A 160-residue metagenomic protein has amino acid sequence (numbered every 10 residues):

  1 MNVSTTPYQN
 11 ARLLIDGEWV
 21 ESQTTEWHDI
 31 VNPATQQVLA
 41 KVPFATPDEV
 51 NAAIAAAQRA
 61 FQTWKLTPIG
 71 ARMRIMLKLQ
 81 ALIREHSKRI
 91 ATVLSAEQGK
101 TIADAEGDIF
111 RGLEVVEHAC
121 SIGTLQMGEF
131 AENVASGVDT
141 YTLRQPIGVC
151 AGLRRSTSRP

Functional and structural regions predicted by a protein language model:
M1-A34: Hydrophobic face of amphipathic alpha-helices that form TPR/SEL1-like repeat modules and related alpha-solenoid
L13, S95, E117, T124 (+2 more regions): Short glycine- and Lys/Arg-enriched binding-loop motifs that mark or flank ligand-binding interfaces
G17, Q36, R72, V116 (+1 more regions): Residue-level signature of catalytic and energy-coupling elements of molecular machines, predominantly ATP/GTP-dependent
D29-I30, P47-V50, P160: A short local loop/turn or secondary-structure capping micro-motif enriched for an aromatic residue
L39-Q126, G137: Glycine-rich loop-to-alpha-helix module at the N-terminal edge of alpha/beta enzyme cores
E129-P160: Conserved small-residue-rich beta-alpha loop and adjacent elements that most often cradle the phosphate/pyrophosphate
